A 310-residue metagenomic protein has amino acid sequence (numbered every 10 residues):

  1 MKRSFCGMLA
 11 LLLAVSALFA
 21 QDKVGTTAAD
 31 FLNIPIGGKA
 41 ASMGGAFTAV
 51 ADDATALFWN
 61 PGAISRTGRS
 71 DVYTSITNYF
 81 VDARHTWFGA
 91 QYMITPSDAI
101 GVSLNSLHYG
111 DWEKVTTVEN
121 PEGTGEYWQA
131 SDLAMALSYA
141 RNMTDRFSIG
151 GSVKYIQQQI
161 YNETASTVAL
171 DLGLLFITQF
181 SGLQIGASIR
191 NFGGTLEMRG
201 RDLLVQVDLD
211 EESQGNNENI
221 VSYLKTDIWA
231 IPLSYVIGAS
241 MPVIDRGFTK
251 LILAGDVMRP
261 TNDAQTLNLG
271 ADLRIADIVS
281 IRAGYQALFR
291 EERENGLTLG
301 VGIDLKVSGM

Functional and structural regions predicted by a protein language model:
M1-M8: Bacterial N-terminal signal peptides that target proteins for export
L13-A20: Sec/Tat signal peptide C-region and signal peptidase I cleavage site
A14, R69-I76, T86: Glycine-/proline-rich flexible loop or hinge segments
Q21-G44, H85-M310: Outer-membrane beta-barrel porins/channels
G45-T48, D71-Y79: Short strand-turn segments of transmembrane beta-barrel domains in outer membranes, especially the first one or two
A51-D52, G68, A83-R84, L133: Short, basic and Ser/Thr-rich N-terminal targeting/leader segments
T55-I64: N-terminal periplasmic accessory domains that precede and gate Gram-negative outer-membrane beta-barrel machines
S75-F80, T124-W128: Short secondary-structure transition/capping motifs
